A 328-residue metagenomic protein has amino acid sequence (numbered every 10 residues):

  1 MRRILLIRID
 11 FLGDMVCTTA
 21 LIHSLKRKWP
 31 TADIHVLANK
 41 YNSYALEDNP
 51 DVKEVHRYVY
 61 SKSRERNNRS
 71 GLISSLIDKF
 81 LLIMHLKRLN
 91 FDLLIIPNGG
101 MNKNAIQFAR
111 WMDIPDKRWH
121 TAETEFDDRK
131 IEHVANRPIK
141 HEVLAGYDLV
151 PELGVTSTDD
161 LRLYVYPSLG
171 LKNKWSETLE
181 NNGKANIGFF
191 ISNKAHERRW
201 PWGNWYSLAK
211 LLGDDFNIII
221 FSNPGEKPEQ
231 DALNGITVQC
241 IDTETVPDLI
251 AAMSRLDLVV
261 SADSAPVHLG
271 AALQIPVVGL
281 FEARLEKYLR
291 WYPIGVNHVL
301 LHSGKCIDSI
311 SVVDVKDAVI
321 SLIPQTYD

Functional and structural regions predicted by a protein language model:
M1-D328: Catalytic machinery of carbohydrate-active enzymes, primarily nucleotide-sugar-dependent glycosyltransferases
